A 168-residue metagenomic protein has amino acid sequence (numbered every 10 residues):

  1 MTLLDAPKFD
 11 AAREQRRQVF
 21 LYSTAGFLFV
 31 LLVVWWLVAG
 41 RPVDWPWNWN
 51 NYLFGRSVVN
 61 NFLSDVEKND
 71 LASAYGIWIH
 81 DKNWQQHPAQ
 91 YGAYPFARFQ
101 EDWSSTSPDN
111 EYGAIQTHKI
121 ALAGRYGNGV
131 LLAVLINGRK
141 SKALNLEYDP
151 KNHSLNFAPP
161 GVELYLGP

Functional and structural regions predicted by a protein language model:
L4, A39, S105, N156-F157: Compositionally biased, intrinsically disordered/low-complexity regions enriched for serine, proline and threonine
D5-K68: Short, low-complexity N-terminal intrinsically disordered segments enriched in polar/charged residues
K8-E14, Q18-L21, L135-P168: Short beta-strand edge/turn micro-motifs at domain boundaries
L31-Y52, T117-H118, A123-Y126, Y148-P150 (+1 more regions): Amphipathic repeat-derived elements
S57, N61, A72-N137: Short solvent-exposed beta->alpha transition segments
V66, W103, S107, N152-N156: Hydrophobic, Leu/Ile/Phe/Ala-enriched alpha-helical segments that form helix-helix packing faces
L71-A72, K151: Intrinsic disorder/low-complexity detector
